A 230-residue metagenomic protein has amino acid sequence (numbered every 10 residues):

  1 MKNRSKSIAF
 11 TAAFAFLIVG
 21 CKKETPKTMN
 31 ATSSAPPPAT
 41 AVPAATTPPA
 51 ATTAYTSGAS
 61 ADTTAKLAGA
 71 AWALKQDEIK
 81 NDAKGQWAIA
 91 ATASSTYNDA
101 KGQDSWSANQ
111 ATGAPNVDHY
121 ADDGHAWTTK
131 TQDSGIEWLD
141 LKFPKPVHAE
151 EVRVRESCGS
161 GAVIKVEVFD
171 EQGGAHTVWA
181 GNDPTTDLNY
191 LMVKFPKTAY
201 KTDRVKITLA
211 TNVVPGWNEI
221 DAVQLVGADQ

Functional and structural regions predicted by a protein language model:
K2-I8: Bacterial N-terminal signal peptides that target proteins for export
I8-F14: Sec-dependent N-terminal signal peptides
I18-G20: C-terminal motif of bacterial Sec signal peptides marking the signal peptidase cleavage site
K22-K23, K206: Basic side chains
K23-K142, V226-D229: Disordered, acidic Ser/Thr/Pro-rich linker "stalks" and the adjacent N-terminal cap of the next globular domain
P48-A54, T63-L67, L74, D118-T177 (+1 more regions): Aromatic, loop-rich ligand-recognition surfaces of beta-strand-rich domains
G173-P196: Extracellular carbohydrate recognition and processing domains and analogous Trp-centered ligand-binding platforms
